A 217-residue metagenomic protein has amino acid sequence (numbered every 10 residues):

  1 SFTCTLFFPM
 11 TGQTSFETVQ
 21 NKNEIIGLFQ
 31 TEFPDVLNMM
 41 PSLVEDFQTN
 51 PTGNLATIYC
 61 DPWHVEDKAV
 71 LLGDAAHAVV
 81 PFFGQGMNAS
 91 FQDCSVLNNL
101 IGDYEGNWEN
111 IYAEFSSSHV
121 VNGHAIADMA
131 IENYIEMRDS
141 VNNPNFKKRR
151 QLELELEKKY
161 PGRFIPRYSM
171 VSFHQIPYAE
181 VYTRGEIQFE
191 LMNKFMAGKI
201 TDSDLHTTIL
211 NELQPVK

Functional and structural regions predicted by a protein language model:
S1-C60, D103-W108: Conserved FAD/dinucleotide-binding core of flavoprotein oxidoreductases
P9-Q13, A76-A78, N133: A short, flexible beta-alpha/helix-coil linker loop
I25, F29, D93, H119-N122: Hydrophobic/aromatic residues within well-ordered alpha-helical segments
G53-L71, H124, F146: FAD-binding beta-loop-beta segment adjacent to the flavin cofactor pocket
N54-C60, A76-N88: Glycine-rich phosphate/pyrophosphate-binding beta-alpha loops
L72-D74, Q92: Active-site flanking residues adjacent to catalytic metal/cofactor-binding acidic residues
F83-L100: A short alpha/beta connector and helix-capping loop motif
N99-K217: C-terminal helical "tail/cap" subdomain of flavin- and related membrane-associated enzymes
